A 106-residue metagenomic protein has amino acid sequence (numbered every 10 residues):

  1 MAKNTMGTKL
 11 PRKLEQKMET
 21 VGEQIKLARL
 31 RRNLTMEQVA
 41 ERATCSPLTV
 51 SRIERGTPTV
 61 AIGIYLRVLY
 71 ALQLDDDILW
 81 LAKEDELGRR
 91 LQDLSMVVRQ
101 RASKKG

Functional and structural regions predicted by a protein language model:
G7-R31: A short, Lys/Arg-rich alpha-helix, primarily the initiator
Q24, T35, A61-I64: Residues that mark the N-terminal boundary/hinge immediately upstream of a DNA-recognition element
R29, A40, L69: The alpha-helix within a helix-turn-helix
N33-S51: Short alpha-helical DNA-recognition segment
T57-Y70: Short, basic-rich loop-to-helix N-cap that marks the start of a DNA-contacting helix
L79-G106: Short, charged recognition helix plus adjacent turn of helix-turn-helix-like nucleic-acid-binding domains
